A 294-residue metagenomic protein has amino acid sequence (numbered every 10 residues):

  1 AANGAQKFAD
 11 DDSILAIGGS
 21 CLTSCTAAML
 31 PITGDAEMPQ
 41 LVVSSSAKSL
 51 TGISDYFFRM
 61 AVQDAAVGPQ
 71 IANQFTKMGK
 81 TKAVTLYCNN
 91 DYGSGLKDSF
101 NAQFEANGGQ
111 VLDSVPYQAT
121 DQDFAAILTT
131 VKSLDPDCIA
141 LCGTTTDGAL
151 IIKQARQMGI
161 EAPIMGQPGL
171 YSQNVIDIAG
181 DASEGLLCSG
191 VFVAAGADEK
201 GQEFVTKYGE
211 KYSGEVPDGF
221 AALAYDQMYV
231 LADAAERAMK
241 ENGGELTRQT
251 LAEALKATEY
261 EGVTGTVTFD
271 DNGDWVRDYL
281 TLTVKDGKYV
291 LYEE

Functional and structural regions predicted by a protein language model:
A1-E294: Extracytosolic ligand-binding ectodomains
